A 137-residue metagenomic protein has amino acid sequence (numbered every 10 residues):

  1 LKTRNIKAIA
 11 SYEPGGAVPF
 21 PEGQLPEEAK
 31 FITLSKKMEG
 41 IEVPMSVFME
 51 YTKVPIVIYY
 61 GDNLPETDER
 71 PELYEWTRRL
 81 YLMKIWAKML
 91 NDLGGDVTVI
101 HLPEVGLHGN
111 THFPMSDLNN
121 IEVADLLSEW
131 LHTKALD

Functional and structural regions predicted by a protein language model:
L1-K2, E27: Extracellular-facing segments of soluble proteins and assemblies that are Gly/Ser/Thr-biased and enriched in aromatics
T3, M89, L93, E129-K134: Structured segments of extracytoplasmic/periplasmic soluble domains in secreted or envelope-associated proteins
R4, I85, E122: Short, well-structured alpha-helical interface segments that form or flank functional binding sites
R4-G23: A conserved short beta-strand
I9, V97-H101: Conserved beta-strand scaffold positions in the cores of enzyme catalytic domains, especially in NTP/NDP-utilizing
V18-G94, T98: The feature captures the conserved acid-bearing segment of alpha/beta-hydrolase catalytic domains
I100-G109: Short glycine-rich catalytic loops that host catalytic nucleophiles or stabilize transition states across multiple
G109, F113-D137: Catalytic active-site module of serine/aspartate enzymes centered on a nucleophile-bearing elbow/loop
